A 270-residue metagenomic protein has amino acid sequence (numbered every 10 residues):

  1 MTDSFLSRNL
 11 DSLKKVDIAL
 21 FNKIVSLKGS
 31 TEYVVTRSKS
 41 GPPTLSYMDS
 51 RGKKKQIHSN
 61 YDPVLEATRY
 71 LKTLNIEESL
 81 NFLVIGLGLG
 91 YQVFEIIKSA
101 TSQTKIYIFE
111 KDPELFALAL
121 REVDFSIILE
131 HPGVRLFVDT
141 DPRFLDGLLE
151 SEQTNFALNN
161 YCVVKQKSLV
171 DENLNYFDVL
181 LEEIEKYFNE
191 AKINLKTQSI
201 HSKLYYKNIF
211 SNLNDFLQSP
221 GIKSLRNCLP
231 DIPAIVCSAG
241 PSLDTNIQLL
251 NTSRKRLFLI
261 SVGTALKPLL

Functional and structural regions predicted by a protein language model:
M1-F258, K267-L270: N-terminal donor/sugar-recognition subdomains of glycan-related enzymes, prototypically the membrane-proximal stem
G263-T264: Acidic, glycine-rich loop-and-beta core segments that form the ion-binding/anion-interacting portion of active sites
